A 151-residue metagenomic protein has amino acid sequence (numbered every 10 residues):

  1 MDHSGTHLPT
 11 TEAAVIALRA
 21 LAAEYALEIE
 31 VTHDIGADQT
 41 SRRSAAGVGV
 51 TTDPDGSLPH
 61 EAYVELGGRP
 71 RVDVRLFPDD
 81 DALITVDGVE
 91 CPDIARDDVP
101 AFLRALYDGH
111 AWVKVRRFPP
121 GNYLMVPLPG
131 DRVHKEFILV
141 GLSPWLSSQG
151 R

Functional and structural regions predicted by a protein language model:
M1-G5, D97-R151: Acidic, proline/glycine-rich low-complexity IDRs
M1-P59, E136-R151: Negatively charged, low-complexity tracts enriched in Asp/Glu with abundant Ser/Thr
E28-I35, I94-R96, W112-R117: Generic marker of "main functional regions" within proteins
D38, G56, G88, F118-P120 (+1 more regions): Intrinsic-disorder/low-complexity loop/linker signature
T51-D97, S143-R151: Intrinsically disordered, low-complexity regulatory segments enriched in Ser/Thr/Pro and charged residues
